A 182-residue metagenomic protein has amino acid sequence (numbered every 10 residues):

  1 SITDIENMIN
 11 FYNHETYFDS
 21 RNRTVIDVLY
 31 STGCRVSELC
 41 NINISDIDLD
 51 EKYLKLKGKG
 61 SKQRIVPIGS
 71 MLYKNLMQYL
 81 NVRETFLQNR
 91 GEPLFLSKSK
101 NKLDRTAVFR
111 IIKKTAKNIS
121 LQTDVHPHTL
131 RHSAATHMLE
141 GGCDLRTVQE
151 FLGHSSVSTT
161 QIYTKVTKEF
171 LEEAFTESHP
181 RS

Functional and structural regions predicted by a protein language model:
S1-S182: Conserved catalytic core of the tyrosine transesterase superfamily
